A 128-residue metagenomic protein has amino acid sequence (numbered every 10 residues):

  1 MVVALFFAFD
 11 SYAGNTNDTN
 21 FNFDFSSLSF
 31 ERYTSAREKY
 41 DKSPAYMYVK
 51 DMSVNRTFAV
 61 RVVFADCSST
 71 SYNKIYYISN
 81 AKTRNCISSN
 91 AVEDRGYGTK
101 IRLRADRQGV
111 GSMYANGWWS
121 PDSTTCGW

Functional and structural regions predicted by a protein language model:
M1-A4: Sec-dependent N-terminal signal peptides
Y12-W128: Post-signal peptide N-terminal regions of Sec-secreted extracellular proteins
